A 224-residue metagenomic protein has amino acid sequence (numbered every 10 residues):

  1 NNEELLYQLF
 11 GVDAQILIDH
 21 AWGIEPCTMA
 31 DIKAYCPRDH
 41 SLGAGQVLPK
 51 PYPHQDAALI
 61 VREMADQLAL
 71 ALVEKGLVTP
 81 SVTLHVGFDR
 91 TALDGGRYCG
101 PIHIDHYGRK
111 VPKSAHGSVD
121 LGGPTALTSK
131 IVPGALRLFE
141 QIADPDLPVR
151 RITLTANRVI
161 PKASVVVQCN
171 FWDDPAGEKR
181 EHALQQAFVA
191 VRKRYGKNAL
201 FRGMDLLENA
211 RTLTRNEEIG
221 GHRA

Functional and structural regions predicted by a protein language model:
N1-P148, R223: DNA-contacting surface of Y-family translesion DNA polymerases
K110-A224: Acidic, metal-coordinating catalytic segment for phosphate/diphosphate chemistry, firing primarily on the Nudix
